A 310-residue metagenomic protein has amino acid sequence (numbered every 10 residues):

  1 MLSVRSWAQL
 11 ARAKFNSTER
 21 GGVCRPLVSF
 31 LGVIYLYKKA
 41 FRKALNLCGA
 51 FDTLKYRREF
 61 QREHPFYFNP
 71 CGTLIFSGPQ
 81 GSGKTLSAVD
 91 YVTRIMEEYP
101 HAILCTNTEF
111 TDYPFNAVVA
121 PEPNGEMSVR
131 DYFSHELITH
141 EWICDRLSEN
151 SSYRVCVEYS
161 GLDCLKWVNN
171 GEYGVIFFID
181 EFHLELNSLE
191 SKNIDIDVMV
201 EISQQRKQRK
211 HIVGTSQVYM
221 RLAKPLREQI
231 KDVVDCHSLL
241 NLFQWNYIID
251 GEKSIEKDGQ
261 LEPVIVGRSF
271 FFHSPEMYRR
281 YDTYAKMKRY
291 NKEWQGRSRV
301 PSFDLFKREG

Functional and structural regions predicted by a protein language model:
W7, F15-S17, P26, D232 (+1 more regions): Conserved P-loop NTPase motor module
L27-P65: N-terminal pre-Walker A segment at the start of P-loop NTPase domains
F76: Hydrophobic anchor at the beta1->P-loop junction of P-loop NTPases
K84: Conserved lysine of the Walker
S87, Y91: Hydrophobic positions on the alpha1 helix immediately C-terminal to the Walker A/P-loop
H101-A102, Y173-I176, Q208-G214: Loop/turn-to-beta-strand initiation segments
Y113-V200: Conserved nucleotide-sensing/catalytic segment adjacent to the nucleotide-binding pocket in NTP-handling enzymes
F182-P263: Replace "adjacent to P-loop NTPase cores in ATP/GTP-dependent enzymes" with "adjacent to NTP-binding cores
